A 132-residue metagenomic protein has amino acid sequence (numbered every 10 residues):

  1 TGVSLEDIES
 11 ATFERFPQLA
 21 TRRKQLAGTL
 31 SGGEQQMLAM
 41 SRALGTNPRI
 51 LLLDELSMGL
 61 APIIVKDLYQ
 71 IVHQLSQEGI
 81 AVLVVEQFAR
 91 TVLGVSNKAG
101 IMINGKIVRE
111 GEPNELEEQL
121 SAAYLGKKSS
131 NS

Functional and structural regions predicted by a protein language model:
E14, I101-E110, E115-S132: C-terminal boundary and immediately downstream tail of ABC-type ATPase nucleotide-binding domains
L26-L30: Conserved ABC ATPase signature
A43-L44: ABC ATPase C-loop
N47: Conserved catalytic motifs of ABC-family nucleotide-binding domains
E55-L56: Walker B catalytic motif
V65-E78: Helical segment within the ABC ATPase nucleotide-binding domain
E86-Q87: H-loop/switch region of ABC-family ATPase nucleotide-binding domains
G94-I101: Conserved catalytic segment of ABC-fold P-loop ATPases
